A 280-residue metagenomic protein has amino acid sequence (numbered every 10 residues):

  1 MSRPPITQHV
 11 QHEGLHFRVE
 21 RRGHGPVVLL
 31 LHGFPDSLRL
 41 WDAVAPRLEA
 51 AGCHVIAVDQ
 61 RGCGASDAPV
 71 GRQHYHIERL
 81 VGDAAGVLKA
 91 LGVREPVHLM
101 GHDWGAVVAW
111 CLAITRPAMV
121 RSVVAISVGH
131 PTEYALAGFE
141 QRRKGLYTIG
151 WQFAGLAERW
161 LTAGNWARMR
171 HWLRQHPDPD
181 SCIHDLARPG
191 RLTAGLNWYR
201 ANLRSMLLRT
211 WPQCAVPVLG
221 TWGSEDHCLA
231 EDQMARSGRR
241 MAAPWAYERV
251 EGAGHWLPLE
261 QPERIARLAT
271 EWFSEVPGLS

Functional and structural regions predicted by a protein language model:
R3-Q8, L15-F17, V27, L40 (+5 more regions): Flexible "cap/lid" subdomain of the alpha/beta-hydrolase fold that forms the substrate-access gate
H12-E13, R21-R22: Active-site beta-strand termini and strand-to-loop segments that position acidic
P26-H32: Short beta-strand element of the alpha/beta-hydrolase
F34-A45: The serine-hydrolase catalytic nucleophile loop
A43-C53: A short, Lys/Arg-enriched amphipathic alpha-helix followed by its capping loop at the start of a domain
A253-P262, A266: Catalytic histidine-centered segment of alpha/beta-hydrolase-like enzymes
